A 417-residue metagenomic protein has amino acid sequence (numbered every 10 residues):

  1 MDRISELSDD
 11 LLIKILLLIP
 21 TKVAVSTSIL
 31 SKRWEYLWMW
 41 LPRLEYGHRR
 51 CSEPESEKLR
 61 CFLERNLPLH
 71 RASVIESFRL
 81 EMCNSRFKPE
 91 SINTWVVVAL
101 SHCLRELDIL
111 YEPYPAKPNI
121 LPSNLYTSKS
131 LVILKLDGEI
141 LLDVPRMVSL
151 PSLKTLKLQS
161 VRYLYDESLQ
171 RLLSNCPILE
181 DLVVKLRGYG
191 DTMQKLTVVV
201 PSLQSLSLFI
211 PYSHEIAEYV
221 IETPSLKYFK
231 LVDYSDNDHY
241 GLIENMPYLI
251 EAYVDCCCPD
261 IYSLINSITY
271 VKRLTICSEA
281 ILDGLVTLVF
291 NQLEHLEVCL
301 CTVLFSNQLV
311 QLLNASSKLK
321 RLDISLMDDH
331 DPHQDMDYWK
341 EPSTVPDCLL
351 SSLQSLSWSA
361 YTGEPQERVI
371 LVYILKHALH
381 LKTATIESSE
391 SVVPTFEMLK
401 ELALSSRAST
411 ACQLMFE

Functional and structural regions predicted by a protein language model:
D2-V199, C348: Leucine-rich repeat
L18, C51-L63, L69, C83-I92 (+13 more regions): Leucine-rich repeat
L41, I75, L104-L107, L131 (+12 more regions): Conserved hydrophobic position(s) of the canonical leucine-rich repeat
L44-G47, E53-S56, P68-N84, H102-E112 (+4 more regions): LRR N-terminal entry segment and analogous cap-like coil->beta motifs
N93-V98, P122-K129, P145-L153, L169-I178 (+10 more regions): A structural signal for leucine-rich repeat
K272-S278, V289, E294-T302, L313-L326 (+4 more regions): Alpha-helix capping/termination and helix-coil
H295, K320-D323, D329-Y338, D347-S357 (+1 more regions): C-terminal capping region of solenoid repeat domains
